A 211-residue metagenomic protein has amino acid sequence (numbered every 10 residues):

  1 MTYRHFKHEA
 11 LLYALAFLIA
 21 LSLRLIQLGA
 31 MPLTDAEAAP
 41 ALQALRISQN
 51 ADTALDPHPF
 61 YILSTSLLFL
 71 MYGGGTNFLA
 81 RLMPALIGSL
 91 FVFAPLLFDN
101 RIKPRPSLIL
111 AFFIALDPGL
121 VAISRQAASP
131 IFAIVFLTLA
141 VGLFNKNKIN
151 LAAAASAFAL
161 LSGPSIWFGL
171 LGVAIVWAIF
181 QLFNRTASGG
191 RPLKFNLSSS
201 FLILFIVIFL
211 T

Functional and structural regions predicted by a protein language model:
M1-T211: Membrane-integral, polyisoprenol-dependent glycosyltransferases of the GT-C/oligosaccharyltransferase superfamily
